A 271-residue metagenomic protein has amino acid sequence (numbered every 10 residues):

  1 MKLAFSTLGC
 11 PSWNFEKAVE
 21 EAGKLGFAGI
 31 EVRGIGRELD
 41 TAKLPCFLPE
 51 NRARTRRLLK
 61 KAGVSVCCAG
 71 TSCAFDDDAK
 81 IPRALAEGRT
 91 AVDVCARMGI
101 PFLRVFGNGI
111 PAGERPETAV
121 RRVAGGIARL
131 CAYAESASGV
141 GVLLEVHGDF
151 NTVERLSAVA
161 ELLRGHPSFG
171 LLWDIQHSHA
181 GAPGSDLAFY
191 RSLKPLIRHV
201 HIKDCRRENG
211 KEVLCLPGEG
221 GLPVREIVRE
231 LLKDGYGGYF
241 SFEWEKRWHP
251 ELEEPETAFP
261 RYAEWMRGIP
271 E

Functional and structural regions predicted by a protein language model:
M1-P101, T118, A128, G170 (+4 more regions): N-terminal pre-domain/capping segments
S6-C10, R33-I35, T71-A74, N108-I110 (+4 more regions): Active-site beta-loop-alpha junctions enriched in small/polar residues
F15-E16, I81, L85, V153-S157 (+2 more regions): Conserved strand-to-helix beginnings and helix N-cap segments that scaffold or border functional pockets
V19, G29, R33, F102 (+1 more regions): Acidic/histidine-rich catalytic cores of soluble enzymes
I30-V32, V66-T71, P101-G107, V142-V146 (+1 more regions): Short beta-strand segments at enzyme active-site cores
R37-K43, F75-A79, G109-P116, H179-G181 (+2 more regions): A short acidic, helix-capping loop that chelates divalent metal ions and anchors anionic groups
G113-I127: Active-site cleft segment of glycoside hydrolase catalytic domains centered on the general acid/base Glu
L222-K233: A short, acidic, amphipathic alpha-helical segment used as a generic capping/interface helix at domain edges
